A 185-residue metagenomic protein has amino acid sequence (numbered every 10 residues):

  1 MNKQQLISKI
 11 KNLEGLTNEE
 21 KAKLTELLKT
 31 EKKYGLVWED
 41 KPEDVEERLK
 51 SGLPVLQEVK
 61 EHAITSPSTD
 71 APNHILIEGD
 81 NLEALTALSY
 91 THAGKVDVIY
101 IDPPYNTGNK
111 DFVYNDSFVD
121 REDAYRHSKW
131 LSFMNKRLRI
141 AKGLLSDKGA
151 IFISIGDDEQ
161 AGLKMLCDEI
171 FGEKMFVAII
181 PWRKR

Functional and structural regions predicted by a protein language model:
M1-Y100, G108-W130, K136: DnaQ-like (DEDDh/DEDDy) 3′-5′ exonuclease domain used for proofreading and 3′-end trimming on nucleic acids
E83-A84, Y105-K110, D158-G162, R185: Flexible loop/turn segments at secondary-structure boundaries
I99-P104, F152-G156: Generic beta-strand/beta-sheet core signal
E122, R183-R185: Short beta-alpha connecting loops at secondary-structure transitions that line or flank enzyme active sites
H127-P181: Conserved Class I SAM-dependent methyltransferase catalytic core
